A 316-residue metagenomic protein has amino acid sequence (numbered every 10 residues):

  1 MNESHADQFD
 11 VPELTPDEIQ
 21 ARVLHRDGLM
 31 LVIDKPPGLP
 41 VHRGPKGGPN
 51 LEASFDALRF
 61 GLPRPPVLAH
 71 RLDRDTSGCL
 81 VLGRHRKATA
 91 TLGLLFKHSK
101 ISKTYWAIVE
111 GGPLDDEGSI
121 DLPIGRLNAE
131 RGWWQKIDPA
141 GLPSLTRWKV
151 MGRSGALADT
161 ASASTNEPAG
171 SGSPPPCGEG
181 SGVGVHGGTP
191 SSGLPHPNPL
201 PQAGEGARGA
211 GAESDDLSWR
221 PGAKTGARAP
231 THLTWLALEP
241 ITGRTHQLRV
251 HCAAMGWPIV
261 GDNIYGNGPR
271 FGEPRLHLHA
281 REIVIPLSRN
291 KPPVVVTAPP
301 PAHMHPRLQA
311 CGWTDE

Functional and structural regions predicted by a protein language model:
M1-L145, K149-G170, H186-L194, G211-P230 (+3 more regions): RNA pseudouridine synthases
L92, R244-C252: Short beta-strand segments enriched for Tyr within beta-sheet-rich domains, predominantly fibronectin type III
G155, L236-E239: Short histidine-centered loop motifs in beta-beta connectors
R220-G222, C252-V295: Phosphate/ribose-recognition catalytic cores of enzymes acting on nucleotide-derived substrates
L233-W235, T245-Q247, E273, L278-A280: Active-site lining segments that contact anionic ligands and/or coordinate catalytic metals
E239-I241, S288: PAS-family sensory domains
